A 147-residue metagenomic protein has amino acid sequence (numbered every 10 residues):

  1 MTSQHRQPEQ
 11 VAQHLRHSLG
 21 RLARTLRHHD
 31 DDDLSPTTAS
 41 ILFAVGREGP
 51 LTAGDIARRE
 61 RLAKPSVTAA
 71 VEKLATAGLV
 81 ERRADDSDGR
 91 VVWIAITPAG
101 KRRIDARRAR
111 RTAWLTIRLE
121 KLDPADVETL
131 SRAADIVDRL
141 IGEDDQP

Functional and structural regions predicted by a protein language model:
M1-P36: N-terminal leader segment of winged-helix/HTH proteins
S3, Q10, L22, L26 (+1 more regions): Amphipathic alpha-helical dimerization/coiled-coil segments that flank or bridge DNA-binding/regulatory modules
P8-A12, R16, S35, K64 (+3 more regions): Short, structured helix-loop boundary elements
T25-S66, K73, A77, W93: N-terminal helix-turn-helix DNA-binding core of bacterial DNA-binding proteins
H29-D32, K101-A106, R139: Helical hydrophobic small-molecule/effector-binding pocket
F43-R47, R108, D135: Short, locally clustered residues in the helix-turn-helix/winged-helix DNA-binding domain
E72-R132: Charged, amphipathic alpha-helical coiled-coil/dimerization segments
